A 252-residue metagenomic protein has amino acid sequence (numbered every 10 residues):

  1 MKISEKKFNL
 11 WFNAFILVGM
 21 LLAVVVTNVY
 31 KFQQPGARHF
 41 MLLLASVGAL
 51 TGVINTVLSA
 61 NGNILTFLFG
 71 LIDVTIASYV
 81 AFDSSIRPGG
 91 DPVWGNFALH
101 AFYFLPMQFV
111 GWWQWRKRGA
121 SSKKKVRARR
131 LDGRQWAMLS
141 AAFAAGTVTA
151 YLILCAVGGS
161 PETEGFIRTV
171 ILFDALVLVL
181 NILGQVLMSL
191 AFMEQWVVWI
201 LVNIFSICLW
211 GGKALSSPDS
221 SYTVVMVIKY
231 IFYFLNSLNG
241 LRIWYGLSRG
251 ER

Functional and structural regions predicted by a protein language model:
M1-V18, G133-M138: N-terminal membrane topogenic signal
I16-F32, T75-S84, G146-A156: Membrane-embedded alpha-helical segments in integral membrane proteins
V25-R38, V57-N61: Short, hydrophobic transmembrane alpha-helix segments
Y30-F32, Y79-N96, A156-E164, A214-V224: Helix-coil boundary and interhelical linker segments in multi-pass alpha-helical membrane proteins
I54-F69, V186-V198: Membrane-helix interface "capping/anchor" motifs
I72-R118, K124: Hydrophobic, ordered structural segments
L99-W115, R127-C155, F173-L180, G184: Alpha-helical transmembrane segments of multi-pass integral membrane proteins
G184-R252: C-terminal transmembrane-bundle signature of multipass membrane proteins, characterized by strong activation on
